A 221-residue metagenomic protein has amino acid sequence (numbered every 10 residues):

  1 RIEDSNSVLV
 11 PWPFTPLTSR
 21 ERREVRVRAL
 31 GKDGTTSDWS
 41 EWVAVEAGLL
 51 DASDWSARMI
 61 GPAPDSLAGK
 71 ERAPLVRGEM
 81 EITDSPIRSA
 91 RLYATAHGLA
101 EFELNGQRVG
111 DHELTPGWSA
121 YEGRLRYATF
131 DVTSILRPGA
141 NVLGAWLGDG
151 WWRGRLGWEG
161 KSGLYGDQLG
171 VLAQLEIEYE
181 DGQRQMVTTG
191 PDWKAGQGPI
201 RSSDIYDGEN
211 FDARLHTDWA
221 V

Functional and structural regions predicted by a protein language model:
R1-R22, R28, K32-W39, S53-P62: Recognizes extended acidic, P/S/T-rich segments that occur within or adjacent to Ig-like beta-sandwich modules
N6-V8, P74, R126: Exposed loop/turn and edge beta-strand positions of beta-sandwich/beta-sheet ligand-binding modules
L17-T18, E71, G166: Residue-level detector of secondary-structure boundary/capping sites
E21-R26, G31-D33, W42, E46-D51 (+3 more regions): Accessory beta-strand-rich segments of carbohydrate-active enzymes
W55-G78: Beta-strand-rich ligand- or partner-binding modules with a strong bias toward extracellular/periplasmic carbohydrate
